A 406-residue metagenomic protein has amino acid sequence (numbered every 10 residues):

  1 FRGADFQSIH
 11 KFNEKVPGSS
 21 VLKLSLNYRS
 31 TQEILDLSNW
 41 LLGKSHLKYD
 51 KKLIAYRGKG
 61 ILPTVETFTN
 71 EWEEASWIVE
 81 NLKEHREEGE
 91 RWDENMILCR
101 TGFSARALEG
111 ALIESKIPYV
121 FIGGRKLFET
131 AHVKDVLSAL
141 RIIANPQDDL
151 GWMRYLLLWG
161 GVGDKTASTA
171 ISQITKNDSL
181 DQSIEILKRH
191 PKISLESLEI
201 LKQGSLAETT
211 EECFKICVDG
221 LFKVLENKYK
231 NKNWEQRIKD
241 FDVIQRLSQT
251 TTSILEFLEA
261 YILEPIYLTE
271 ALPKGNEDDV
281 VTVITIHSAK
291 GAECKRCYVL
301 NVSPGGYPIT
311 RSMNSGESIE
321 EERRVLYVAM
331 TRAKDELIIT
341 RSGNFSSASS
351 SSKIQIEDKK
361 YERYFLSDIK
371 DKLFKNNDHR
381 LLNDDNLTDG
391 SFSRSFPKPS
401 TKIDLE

Functional and structural regions predicted by a protein language model:
F1-F68: Conserved RecA-like helicase ATPase core segment that couples NTP binding/hydrolysis to strand translocation
A4-Q7, N27-Q32, G60, W72 (+6 more regions): Conserved nucleotide-binding/hydrolysis micro-motifs of P-loop NTPases
V16-V21, G60-P63, D93, S115-I117 (+4 more regions): Short glycine-/polar-rich loops that comprise or flank the Walker A/P-loop and associated switch/sensor motifs
L24-L26, P63-N70, I78-E129, V136: Conserved RecA-like ASCE P-loop NTPase motor core of nucleic-acid helicases/translocases
N27-T31, A55, F68-A75, L98-G102 (+7 more regions): Conserved phosphate/pyrophosphate-binding and hydrolysis machinery centered on Walker-type P-loop NTPases, extending
G43-S45, E73, L137-W159, N386-D404: A polyampholytic, Gly/Pro-enriched intrinsically disordered region
L137-D368, K372: Conserved helicase C-terminal RecA-like lobe
N344-E406: Helicase C-terminal subdomain and adjacent C-terminal extension
